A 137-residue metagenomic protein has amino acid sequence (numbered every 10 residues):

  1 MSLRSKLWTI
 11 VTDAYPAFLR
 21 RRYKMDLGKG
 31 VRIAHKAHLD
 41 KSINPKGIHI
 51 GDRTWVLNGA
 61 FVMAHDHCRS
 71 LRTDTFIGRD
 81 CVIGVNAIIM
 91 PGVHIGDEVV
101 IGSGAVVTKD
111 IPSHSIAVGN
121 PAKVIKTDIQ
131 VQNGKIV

Functional and structural regions predicted by a protein language model:
M1-G30, R53, E98, N120-V137: Terminal amphipathic alpha-helical/low-complexity segments used for targeting or macromolecular assembly
K29, A34-H35, D40-K41, K46 (+11 more regions): Left-handed beta-helix
R69-S70: A short, polar/charged loop-to-alpha-helix boundary motif
